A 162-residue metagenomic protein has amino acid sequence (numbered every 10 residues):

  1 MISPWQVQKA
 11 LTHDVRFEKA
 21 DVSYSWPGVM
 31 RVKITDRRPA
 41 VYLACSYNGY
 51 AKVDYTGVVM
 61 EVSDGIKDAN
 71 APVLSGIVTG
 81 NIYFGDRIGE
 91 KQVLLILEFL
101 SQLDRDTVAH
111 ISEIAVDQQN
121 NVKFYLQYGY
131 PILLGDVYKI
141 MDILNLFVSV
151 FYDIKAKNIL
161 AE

Functional and structural regions predicted by a protein language model:
Q6-H13, K19-E162: Charged, solvent-exposed interaction patches on well-folded alpha/beta domains that mediate macromolecular contacts
